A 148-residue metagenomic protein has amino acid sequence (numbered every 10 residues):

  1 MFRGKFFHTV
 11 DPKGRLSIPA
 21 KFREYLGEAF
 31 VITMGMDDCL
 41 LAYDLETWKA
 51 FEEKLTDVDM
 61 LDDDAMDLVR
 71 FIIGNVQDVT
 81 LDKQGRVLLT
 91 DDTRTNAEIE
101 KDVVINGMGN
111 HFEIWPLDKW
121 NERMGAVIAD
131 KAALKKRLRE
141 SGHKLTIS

Functional and structural regions predicted by a protein language model:
M1-H8, P12, F22-V79, K83-Q84 (+1 more regions): Flexible "stalk/tail and boundary" regions
